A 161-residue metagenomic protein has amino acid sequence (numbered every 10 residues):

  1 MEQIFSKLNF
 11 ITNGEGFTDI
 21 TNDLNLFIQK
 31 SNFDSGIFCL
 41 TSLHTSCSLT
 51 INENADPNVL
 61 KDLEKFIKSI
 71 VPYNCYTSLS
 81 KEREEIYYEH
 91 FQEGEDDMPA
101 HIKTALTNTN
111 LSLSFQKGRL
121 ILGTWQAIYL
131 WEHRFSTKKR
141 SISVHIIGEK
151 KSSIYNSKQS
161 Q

Functional and structural regions predicted by a protein language model:
M1-Q161: Active-site histidine-anchored catalytic micro-motif
